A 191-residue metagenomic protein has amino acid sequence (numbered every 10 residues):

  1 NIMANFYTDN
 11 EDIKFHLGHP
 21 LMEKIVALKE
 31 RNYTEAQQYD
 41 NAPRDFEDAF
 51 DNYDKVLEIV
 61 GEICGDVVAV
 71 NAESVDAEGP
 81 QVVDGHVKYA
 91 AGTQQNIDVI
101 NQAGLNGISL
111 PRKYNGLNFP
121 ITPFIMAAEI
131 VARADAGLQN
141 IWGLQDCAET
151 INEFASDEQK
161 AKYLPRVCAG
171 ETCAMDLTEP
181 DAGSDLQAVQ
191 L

Functional and structural regions predicted by a protein language model:
N1-W142, F154, E158, K162: Amphipathic, small/basic residue-rich leader segments at the start of a protein or domain
L117, E158-L191: Glycine-rich, Trp-frequent "lid" loop and neighboring beta-strands that shape and gate the flavin cofactor pocket
I141, C147, P165-R166: Conserved glycine-bearing catalytic or ligand-binding loops at nucleotide- and phosphate-handling centers of large
